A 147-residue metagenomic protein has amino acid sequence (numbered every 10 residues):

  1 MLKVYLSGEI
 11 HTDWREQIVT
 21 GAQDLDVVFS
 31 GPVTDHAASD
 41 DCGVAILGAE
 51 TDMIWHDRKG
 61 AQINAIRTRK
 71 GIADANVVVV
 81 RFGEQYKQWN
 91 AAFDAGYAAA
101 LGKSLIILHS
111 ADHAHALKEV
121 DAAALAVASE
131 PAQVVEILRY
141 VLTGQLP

Functional and structural regions predicted by a protein language model:
M1-P147: Conserved catalytic or regulatory cores that recognize and/or transform ribose-phosphate-containing ligands
